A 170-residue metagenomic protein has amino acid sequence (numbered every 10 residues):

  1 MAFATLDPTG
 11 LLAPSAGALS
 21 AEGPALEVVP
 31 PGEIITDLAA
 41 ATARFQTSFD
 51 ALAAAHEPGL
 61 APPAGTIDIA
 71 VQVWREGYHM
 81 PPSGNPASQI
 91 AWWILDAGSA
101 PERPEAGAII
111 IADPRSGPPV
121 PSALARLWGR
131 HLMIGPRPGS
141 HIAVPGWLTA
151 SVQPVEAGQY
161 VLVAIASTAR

Functional and structural regions predicted by a protein language model:
M1, S88-I90, H141-A143, V161-V163: Intrinsic-disorder/low-complexity, polar/charged segments enriched in Ser/Thr/Lys/Arg/Asp/Glu/Gln
M1-A61, D68-A70, Y78-H79, A108: Non-heme Fe(II)/2-oxoglutarate
S15-A18, I94-L95, A166: Short, Φ-rich (hydrophobic/aromatic) sequence segments
F45-S48, P136-R137, A150: Hydrophobic, well-ordered secondary-structure segments that either form specific early membrane-associated helices used
P63-G65, N85-A87, G158-Y160: Residue-level preference for beta-strand/loop junctions
A70-H141, Q153: Catalytic core of non-heme Fe(II) oxygenases with the double-stranded beta-helix
I90-W93, G158-R170: A short hydrophobic beta-strand segment most commonly corresponding to one strand of the jelly-roll/cupin
